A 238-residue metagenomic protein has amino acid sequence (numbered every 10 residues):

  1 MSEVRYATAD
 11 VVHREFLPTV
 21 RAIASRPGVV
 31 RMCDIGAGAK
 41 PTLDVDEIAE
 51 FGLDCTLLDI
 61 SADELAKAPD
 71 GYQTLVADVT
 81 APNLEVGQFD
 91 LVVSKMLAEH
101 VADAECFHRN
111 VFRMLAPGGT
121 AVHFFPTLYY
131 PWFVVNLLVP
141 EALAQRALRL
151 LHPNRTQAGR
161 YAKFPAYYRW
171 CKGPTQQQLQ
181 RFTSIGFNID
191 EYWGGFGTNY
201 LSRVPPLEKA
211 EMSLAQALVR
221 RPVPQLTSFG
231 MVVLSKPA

Functional and structural regions predicted by a protein language model:
M1-G87, L91-V93, H108, T227-G230: Conserved N-terminal segment of class I S-adenosyl-L-methionine
P41-D44, E64-A66, N83, V101 (+2 more regions): Short catalytic/ligand-binding loop motif for oxyanion handling, primarily in non-cytosolic enzymes, centered on
L53, Y72, G119, F187-N188: A structural micro-motif
L91-A102: A short SAM/SAH-binding and catalytic strip from SAM-dependent methyltransferases
V101-A102, L115-P117: Helix-to-beta-strand junctions that scaffold the AdoMet/dcAdoMet cofactor pocket in Class I SAM-dependent enzymes
E105-N110, T120-V233: S-adenosyl-L-methionine-dependent methyltransferase catalytic module, highlighting the catalytic core
L234-A238: C-terminal beta-strand of the catalytic ATP-binding
